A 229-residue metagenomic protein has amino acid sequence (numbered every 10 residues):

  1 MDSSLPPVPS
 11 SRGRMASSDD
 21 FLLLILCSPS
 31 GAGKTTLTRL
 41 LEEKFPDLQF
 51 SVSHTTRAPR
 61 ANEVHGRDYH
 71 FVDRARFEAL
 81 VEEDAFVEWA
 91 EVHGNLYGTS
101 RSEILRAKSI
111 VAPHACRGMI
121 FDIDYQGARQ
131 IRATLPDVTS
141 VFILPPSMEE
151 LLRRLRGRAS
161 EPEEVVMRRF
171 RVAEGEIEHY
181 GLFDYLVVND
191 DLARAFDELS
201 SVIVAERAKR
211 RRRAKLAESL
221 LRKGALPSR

Functional and structural regions predicted by a protein language model:
M1-L23: Extreme N-terminal, non-catalytic leader segments that precede Walker-type/kinase nucleotide-binding cores
C27-P29: P-loop (Walker A) phosphate-binding loop of NTP-binding proteins
K34: Conserved lysine of the Walker
L37-T38: Post-Walker A alpha-helix
E43-S51: Post-Walker A helix-loop "phosphate-sensing" segment adjacent to the P-loop in P-loop NTPases
T55-M119, Y125-R129: ATP-dependent small-molecule kinase phosphotransfer cores that center on conserved nucleotide phosphate-binding segments
G118-D124, A133-G157, V188-N189: Conserved phosphate-donor/acceptor-positioning beta-strand/loop module used by diverse small-molecule
S160, E178-R229: NTP-dependent small-molecule kinase module
